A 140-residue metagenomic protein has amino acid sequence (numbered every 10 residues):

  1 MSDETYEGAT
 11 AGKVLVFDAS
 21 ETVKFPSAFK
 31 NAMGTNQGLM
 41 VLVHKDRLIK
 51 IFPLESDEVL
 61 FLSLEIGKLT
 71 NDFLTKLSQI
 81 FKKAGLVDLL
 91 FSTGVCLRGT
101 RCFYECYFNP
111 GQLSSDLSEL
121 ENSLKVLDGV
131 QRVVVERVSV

Functional and structural regions predicted by a protein language model:
S2-T10, Q37, L42-V140: A conserved regulatory-domain signal marking ACT and ACT-like small-molecule sensing domains and adjacent regulatory
E7-L42: Short beta-strand-centered segments at strand-helix junctions
